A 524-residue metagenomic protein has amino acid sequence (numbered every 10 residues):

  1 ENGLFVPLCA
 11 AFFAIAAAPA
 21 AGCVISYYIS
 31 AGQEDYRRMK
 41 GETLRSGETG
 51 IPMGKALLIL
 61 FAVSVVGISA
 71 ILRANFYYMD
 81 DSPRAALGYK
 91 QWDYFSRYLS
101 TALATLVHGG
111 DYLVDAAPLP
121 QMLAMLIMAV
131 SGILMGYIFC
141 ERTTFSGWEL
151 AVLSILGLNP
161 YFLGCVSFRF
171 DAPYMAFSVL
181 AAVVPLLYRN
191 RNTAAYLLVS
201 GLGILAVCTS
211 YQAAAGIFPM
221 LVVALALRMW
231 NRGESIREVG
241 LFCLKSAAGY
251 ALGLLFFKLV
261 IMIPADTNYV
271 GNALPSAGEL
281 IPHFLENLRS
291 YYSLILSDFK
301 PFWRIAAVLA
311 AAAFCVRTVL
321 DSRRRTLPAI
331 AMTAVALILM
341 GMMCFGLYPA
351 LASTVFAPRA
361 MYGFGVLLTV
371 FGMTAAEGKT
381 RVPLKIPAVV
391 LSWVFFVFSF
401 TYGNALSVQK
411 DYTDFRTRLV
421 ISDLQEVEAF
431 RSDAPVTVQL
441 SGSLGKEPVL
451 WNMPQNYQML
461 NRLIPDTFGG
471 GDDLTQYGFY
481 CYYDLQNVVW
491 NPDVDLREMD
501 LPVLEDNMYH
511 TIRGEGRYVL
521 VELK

Functional and structural regions predicted by a protein language model:
E1, F5-V6, F12, A16-P19 (+5 more regions): Transmembrane catalytic cores of multi-pass membrane glycosyltransferases and polysaccharide-assembly enzymes
F5-V66: Start-transfer (signal-anchor) and selected internal transmembrane alpha helices of multi-pass inner/ER membrane
T43-Y94, Y98, A104, H108-S131 (+5 more regions): Intrinsically disordered, polar/acidic, low-complexity terminal segments
A116-P118, T143-E149, N192-L198, S235 (+1 more regions): Membrane-helix interface segments
L126-A129, A176-L187, S200, I217 (+1 more regions): Alpha-helical transmembrane segments of multi-pass membrane proteins
G147-V166, P173-V183, S200-I204: Membrane-embedded helix bundles of polyisoprenyl
A182-L197, M229-E234: Membrane-interface transmembrane helices that cradle and orient dolichyl/undecaprenyl
A195, E377-F400: Signature aromatic-anchored transmembrane alpha helix within multi-pass, membrane-resident enzymes that catalyze glycan
